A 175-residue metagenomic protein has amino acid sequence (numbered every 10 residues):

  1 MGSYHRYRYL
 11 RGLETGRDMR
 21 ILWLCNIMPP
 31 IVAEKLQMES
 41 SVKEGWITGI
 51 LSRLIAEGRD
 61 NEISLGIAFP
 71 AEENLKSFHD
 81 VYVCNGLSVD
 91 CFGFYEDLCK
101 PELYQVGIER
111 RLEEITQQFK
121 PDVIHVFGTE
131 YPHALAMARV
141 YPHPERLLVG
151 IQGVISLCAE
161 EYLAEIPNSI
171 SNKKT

Functional and structural regions predicted by a protein language model:
G2-S77: N-terminal subdomain of nucleotide-sugar transferases
L24, A68, F94, G150-Q152: Generic beta-sheet signal
A33-L36, K76-D80, A138, A159-A164: Short aromatic-enriched loop/helix-cap "lid" or pocket-rim segments at secondary-structure transitions that line
G86-R110: A short, charged, and often flexible helix/loop element on the N-terminal side of the glycosyltransferase catalytic
E96, L148-T175: Acceptor-binding helix/loop patch of EC 2.4 sugar-transfer enzymes, predominantly nucleotide-sugar-dependent
E102, L135-V140: A short acidic, amphipathic alpha-helical/loop segment
I115-Y131, M137: Short N-terminal targeting/anchoring amphipathic segment
H143-L147: A short helix->loop->beta-strand "cap" motif at the edges of active sites that frequently abuts
